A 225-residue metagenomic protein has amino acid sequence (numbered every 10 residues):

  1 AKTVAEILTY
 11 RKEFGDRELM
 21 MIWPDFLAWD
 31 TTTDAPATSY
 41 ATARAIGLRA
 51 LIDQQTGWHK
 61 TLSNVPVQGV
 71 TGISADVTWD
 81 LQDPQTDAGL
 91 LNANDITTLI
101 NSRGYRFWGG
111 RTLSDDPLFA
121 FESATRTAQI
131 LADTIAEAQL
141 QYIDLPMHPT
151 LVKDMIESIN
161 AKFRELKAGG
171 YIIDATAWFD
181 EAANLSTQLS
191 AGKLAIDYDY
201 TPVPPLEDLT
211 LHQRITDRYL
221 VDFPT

Functional and structural regions predicted by a protein language model:
A1-E137, D180: A glycine- and small-residue-enriched flexible loop/hinge signal that marks low-structured segments
D16-P24, T125, A132-D133, A138 (+7 more regions): Residue-level signal for functionally critical sites in structured catalytic/ligand-binding pockets
W58, P66-V70, D76, P149 (+2 more regions): Generic alpha-helical propensity signal that fires on short helical segments and nearby coil/disordered stretches
I96-T97, T176, S186, D197: Short, surface-exposed charged micro-motifs
L118-A182: Acidic, low-complexity glycine/serine/threonine-rich segments
N184-T225: C-terminal edge-of-domain segments
